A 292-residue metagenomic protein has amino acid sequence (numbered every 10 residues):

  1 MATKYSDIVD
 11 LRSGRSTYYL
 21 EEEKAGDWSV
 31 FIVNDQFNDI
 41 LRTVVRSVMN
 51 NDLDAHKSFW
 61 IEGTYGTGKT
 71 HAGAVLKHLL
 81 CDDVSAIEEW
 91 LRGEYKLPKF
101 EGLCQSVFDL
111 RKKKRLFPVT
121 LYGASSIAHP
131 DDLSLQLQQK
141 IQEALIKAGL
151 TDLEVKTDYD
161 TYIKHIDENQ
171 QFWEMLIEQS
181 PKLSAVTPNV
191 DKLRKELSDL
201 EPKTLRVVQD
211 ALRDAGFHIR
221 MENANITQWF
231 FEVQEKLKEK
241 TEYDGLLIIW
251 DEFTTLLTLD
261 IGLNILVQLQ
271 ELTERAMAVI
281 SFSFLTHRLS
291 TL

Functional and structural regions predicted by a protein language model:
M1-T67, G73-A74, H78-C81, L97 (+4 more regions): Walker A/P-loop-proximal flanking segment of P-loop NTPase domains
W28-F31, F59-T64, H71-D191: P-loop NTPase motor core
L53-D54, R111-K114, K238-E242, T273-A278: Conserved catalytic network of the ASCE P-loop NTPase/AAA+ motor domain
S126-H129, F217-N223, T255-L263: Flexible beta-alpha connector loops of hexameric P-loop NTPases
T151-L247: Mid-core helix/loop region of P-loop NTP-binding domains shared across ATPases and GTPases
W229-E239, I265-S281: Substrate-engagement module of ASCE P-loop NTPases
T241-I261: Conserved P-loop NTPase "ATPase switch" module shared by AAA+ and STAND
T255, L272-L292: Sensor-1/coupling segment of RecA-like P-loop NTPase cores
